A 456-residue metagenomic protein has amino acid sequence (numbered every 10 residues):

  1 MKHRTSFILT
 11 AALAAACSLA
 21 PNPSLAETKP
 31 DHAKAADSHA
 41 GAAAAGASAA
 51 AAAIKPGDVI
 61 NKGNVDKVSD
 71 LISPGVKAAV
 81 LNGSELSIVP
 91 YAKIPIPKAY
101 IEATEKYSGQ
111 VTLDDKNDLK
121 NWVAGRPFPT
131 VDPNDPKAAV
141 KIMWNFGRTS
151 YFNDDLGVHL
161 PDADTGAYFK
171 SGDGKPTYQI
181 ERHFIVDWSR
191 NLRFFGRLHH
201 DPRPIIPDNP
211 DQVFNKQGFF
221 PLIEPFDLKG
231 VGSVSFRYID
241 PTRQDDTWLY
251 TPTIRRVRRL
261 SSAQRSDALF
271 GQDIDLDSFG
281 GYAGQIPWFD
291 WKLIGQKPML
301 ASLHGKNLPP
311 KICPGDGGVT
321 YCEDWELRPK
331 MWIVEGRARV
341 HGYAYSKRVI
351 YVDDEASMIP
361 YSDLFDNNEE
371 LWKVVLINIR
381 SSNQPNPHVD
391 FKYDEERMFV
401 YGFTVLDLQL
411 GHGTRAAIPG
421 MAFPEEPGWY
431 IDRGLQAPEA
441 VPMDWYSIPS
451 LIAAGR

Functional and structural regions predicted by a protein language model:
M1-L9: Bacterial N-terminal signal peptides that target proteins for export
T10-A20: Bacterial N-terminal signal peptides
A20-A26: Sec/Tat signal peptide C-region and signal peptidase I cleavage site
E27-N134, A268-A301, G305-K306, C313-G318 (+1 more regions): Non-transmembrane domains of secretory- and envelope-associated proteins
H32-Q244: Solvent-exposed N-terminal domain segments of exported/luminal and surface proteins
P176, F195-D211, I223-E224, F279-I350 (+1 more regions): Extended beta-strand-rich segments in extracellular/periplasmic secretory proteins, especially within noncatalytic
P221-E224, L228-G280: An acidic-aromatic
E326-F391: Extended, compositionally biased non-globular segments
